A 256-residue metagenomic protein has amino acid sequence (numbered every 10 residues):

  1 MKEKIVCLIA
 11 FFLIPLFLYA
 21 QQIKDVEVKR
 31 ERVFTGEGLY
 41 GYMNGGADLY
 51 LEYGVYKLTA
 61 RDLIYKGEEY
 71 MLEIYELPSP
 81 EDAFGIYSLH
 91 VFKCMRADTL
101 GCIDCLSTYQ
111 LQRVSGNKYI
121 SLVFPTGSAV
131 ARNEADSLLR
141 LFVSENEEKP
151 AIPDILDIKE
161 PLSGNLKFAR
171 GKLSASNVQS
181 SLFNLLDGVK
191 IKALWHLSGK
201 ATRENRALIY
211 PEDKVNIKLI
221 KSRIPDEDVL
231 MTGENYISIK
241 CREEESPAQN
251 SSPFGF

Functional and structural regions predicted by a protein language model:
M1-I9: Bacterial N-terminal signal peptides that target proteins for export
A10-A20: Hydrophobic h-region of N-terminal signal peptides that target proteins for export in Gram-negative bacteria
L18-M71, Y75-F256: Soluble, non-membrane globular domain cores that form compact, hydrophobic packing and curved binding surfaces
